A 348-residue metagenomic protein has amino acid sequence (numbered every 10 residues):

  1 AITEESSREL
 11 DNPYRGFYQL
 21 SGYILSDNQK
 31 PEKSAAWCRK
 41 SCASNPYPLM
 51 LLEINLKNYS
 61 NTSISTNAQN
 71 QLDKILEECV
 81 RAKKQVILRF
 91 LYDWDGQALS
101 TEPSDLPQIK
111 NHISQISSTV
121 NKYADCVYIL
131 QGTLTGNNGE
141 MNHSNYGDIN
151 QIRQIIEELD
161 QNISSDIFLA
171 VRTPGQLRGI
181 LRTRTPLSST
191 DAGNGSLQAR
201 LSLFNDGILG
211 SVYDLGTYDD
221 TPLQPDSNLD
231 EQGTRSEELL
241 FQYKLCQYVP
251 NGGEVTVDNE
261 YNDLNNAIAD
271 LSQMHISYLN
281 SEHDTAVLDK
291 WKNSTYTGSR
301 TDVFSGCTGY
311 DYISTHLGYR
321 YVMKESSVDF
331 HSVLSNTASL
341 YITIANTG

Functional and structural regions predicted by a protein language model:
A1-L49, E53: Boundary/entry segment of secreted carbohydrate-active catalytic domains
S34-D93, L106-I109, I163, I167: Aromatic-lined substrate-binding rim segments of carbohydrate-active enzymes
L56-N67, G96-P107, G136-I149: The substrate-binding groove and active-site-proximal loops of carbohydrate-active enzymes, especially glycoside
N67-Q85, E102-Q131, N150-N162: An active-site-proximal structural segment forming one wall of the substrate-binding cleft that immediately precedes
I129-L288: Catalytic-core regions of glycoside hydrolase
N266-F330: Catalytic cores of secreted or luminal carbohydrate-active enzymes
N336-L340: Structural beta-strand segments of beta-rich domains
A345-G348: Short solvent-exposed strand-capping/beta-turn motif centered on an Asx-Ser/Thr pair
